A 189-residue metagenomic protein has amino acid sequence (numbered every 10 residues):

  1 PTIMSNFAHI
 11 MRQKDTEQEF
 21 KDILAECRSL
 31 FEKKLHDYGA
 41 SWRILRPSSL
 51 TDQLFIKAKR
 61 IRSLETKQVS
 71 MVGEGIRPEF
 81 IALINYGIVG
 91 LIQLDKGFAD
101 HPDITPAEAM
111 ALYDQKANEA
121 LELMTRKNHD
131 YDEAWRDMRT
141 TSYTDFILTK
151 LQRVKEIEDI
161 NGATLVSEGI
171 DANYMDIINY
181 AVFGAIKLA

Functional and structural regions predicted by a protein language model:
T2-A189: Intrinsically disordered, low-complexity regulatory regions that flank transcription factor DNA-binding cores
